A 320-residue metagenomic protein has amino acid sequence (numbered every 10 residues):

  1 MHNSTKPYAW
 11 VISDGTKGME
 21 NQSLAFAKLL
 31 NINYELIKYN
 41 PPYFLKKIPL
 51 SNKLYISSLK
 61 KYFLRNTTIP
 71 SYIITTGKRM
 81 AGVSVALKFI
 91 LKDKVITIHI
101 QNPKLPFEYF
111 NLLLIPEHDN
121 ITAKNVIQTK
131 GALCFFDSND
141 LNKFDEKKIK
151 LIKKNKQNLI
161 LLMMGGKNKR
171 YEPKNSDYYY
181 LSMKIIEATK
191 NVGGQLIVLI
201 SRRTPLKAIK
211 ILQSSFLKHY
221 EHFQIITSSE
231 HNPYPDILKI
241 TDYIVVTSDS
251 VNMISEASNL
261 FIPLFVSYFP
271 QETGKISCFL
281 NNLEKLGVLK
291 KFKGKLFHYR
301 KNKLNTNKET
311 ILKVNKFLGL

Functional and structural regions predicted by a protein language model:
S4-W10: Extreme N-terminal starter segment of soluble prokaryotic enzymes
V11-Q128, C134: Active-site and donor-binding regions of nucleotide-sugar-utilizing enzymes
I37-K38, L114-I115, L196-R202, S267-Y268: Short internal beta-strands
F107-D177, F292, L296-N302, K308: A nucleotide-sugar donor-handling region in carbohydrate enzymes
K167-L199: Conserved catalytic-core segment of nucleotide-activated headgroup transferases in glycan assembly
E187, N281-L320: Leloir-type glycosyltransferase catalytic cores
L212-N252: Donor nucleotide-activated moiety binding/catalytic core segment of transferases that use nucleotide-activated donors
K239-T241, N259-P263: Conserved donor-binding/catalytic loop of nucleotide-activated donor transferases
